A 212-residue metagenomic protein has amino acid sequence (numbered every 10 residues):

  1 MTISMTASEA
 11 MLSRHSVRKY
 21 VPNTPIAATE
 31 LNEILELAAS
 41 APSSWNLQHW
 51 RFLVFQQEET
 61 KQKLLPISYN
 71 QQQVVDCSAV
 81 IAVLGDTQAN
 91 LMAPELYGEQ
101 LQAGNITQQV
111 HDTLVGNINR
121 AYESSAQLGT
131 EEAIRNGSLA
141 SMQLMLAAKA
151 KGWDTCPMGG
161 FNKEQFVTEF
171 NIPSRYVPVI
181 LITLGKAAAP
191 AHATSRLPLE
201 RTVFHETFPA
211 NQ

Functional and structural regions predicted by a protein language model:
M1-Q212: Acidic, surface-exposed loops and disordered segments
